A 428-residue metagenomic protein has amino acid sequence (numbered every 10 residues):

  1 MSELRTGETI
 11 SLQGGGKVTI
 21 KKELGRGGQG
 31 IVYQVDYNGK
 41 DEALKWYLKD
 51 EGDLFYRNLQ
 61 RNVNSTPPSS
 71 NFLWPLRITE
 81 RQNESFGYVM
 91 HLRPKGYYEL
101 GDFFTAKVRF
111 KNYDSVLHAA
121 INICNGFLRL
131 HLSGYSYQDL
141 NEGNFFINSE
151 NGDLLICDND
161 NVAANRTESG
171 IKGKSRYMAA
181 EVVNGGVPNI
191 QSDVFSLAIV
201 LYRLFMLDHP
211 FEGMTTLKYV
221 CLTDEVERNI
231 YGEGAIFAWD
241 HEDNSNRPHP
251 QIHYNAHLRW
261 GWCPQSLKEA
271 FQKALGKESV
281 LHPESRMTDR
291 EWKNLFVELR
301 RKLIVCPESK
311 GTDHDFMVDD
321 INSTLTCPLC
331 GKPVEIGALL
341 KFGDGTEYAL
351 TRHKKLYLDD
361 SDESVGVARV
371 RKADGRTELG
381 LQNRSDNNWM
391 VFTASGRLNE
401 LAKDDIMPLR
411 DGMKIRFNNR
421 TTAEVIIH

Functional and structural regions predicted by a protein language model:
S2-N38: ATP-binding glycine-rich phosphate-binding loop
Y47-S69: The N-lobe alphaC helix and its flanking beta3-alphaC-beta4 segment of protein kinase-like domains, centered on
L73-A119: Conserved structural core of kinase catalytic domains
F127, H131-S149: Catalytic-loop of the protein kinase fold
E168-G185: Conserved activation segment of eukaryotic-like protein kinases, specifically the C-terminal portion of the activation
D193: Conserved catalytic-loop aspartate of Hanks-type protein kinases
L201-K268: Conserved C-lobe activation region of Hanks-type protein kinase-like domains
F392-H428: C-terminal boundary/linker segments immediately following FHA domains
